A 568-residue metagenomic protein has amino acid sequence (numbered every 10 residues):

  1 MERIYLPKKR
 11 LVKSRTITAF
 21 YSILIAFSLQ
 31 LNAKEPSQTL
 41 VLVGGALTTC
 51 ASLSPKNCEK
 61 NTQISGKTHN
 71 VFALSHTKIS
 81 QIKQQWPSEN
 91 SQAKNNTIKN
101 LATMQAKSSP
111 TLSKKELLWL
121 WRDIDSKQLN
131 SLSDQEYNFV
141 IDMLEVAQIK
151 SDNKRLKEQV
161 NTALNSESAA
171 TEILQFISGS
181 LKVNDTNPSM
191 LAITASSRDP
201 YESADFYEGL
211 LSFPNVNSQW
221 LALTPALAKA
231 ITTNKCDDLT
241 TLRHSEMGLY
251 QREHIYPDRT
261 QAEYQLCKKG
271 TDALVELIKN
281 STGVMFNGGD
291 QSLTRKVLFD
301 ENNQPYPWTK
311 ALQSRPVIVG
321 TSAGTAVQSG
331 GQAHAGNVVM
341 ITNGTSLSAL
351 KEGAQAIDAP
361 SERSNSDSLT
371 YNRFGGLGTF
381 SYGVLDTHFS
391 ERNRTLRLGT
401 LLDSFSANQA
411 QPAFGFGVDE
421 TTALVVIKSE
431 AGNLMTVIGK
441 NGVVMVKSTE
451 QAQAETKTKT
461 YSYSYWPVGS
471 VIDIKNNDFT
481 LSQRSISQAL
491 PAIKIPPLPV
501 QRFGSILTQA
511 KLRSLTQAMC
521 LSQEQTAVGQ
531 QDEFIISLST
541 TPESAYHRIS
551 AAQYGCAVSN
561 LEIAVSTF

Functional and structural regions predicted by a protein language model:
M1-S14: N-terminal secretory signal peptides that target proteins for export/translocation
T18-S28: Bacterial N-terminal signal peptides
L29-A33: Sec/Tat signal peptide C-region and signal peptidase I cleavage site
K34-P188, I193, R198-D205, S212 (+2 more regions): C-terminal and late-domain segments of enzyme folds
L191-I193, D199-L210, V216-W220, P225-H244 (+2 more regions): Low-complexity, highly charged intrinsically disordered N-terminal segments that act as targeting/localization
H254-I255, I278-L298: Short acidic, glycine-rich surface-loop motifs adjacent to enzyme active sites
A273, D300-R315: Catalytic-core regions built around general acid/base machinery
M285-G288, L312-Q332: Catalytic nucleophile loop
